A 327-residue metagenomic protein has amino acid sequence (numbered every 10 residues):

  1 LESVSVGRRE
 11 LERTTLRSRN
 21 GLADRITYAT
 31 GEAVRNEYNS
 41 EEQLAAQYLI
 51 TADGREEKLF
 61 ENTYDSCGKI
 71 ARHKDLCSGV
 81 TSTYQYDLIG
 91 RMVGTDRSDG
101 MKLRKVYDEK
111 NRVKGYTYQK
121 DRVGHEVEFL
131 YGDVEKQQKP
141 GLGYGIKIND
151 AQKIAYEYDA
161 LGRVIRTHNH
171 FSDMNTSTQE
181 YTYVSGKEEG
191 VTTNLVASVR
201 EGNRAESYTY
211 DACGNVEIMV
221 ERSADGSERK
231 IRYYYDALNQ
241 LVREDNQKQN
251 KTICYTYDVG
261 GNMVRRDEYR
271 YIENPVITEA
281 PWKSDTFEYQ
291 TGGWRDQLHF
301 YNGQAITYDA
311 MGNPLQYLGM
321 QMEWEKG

Functional and structural regions predicted by a protein language model:
L1-G327: Acidic/glycine-rich beta-solenoid
